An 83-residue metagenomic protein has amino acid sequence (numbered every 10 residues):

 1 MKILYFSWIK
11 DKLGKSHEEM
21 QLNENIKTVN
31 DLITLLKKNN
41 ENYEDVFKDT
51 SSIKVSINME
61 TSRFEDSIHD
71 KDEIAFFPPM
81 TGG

Functional and structural regions predicted by a protein language model:
M1-T81: Ubiquitin-like/PB1-type beta-grasp interaction modules and other compact soluble beta-rich domains
